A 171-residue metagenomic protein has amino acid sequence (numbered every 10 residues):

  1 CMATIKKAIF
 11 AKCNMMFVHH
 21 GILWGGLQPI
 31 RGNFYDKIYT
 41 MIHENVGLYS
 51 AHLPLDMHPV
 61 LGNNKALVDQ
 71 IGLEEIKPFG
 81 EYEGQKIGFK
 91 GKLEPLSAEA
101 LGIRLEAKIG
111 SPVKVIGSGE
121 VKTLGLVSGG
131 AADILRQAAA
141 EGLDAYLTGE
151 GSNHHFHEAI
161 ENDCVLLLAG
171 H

Functional and structural regions predicted by a protein language model:
C1-H171: Hydrophobic structural segments
